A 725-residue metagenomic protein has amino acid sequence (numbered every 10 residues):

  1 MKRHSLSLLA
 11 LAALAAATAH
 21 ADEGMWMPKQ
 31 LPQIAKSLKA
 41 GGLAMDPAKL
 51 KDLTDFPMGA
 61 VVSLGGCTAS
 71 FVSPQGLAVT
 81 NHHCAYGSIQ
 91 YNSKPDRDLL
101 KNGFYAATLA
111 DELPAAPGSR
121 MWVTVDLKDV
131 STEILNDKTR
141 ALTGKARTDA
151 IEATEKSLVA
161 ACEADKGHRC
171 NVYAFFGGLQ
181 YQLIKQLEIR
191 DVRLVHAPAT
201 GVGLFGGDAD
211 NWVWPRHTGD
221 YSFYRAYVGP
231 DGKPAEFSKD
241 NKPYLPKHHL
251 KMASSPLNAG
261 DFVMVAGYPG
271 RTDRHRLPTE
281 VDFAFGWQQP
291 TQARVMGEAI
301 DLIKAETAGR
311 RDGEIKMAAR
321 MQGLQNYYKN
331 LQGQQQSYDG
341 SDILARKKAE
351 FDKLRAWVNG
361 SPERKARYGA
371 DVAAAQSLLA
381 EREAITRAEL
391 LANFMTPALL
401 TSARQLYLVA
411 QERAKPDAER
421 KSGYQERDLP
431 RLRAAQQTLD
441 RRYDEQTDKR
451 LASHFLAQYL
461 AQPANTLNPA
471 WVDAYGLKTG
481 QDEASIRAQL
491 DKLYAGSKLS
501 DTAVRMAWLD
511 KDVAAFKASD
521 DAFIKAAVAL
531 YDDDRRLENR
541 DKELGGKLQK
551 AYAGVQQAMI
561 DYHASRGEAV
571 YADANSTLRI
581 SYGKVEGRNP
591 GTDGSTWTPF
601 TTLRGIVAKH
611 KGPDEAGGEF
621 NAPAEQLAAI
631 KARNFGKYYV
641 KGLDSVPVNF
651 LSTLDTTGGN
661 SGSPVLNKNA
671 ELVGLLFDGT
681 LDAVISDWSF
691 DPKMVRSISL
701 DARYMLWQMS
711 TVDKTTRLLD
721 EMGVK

Functional and structural regions predicted by a protein language model:
K2-S5, A10-K725: Terminal presequence/propeptide segments associated with secretion/organelle targeting and zymogen/polyprotein
